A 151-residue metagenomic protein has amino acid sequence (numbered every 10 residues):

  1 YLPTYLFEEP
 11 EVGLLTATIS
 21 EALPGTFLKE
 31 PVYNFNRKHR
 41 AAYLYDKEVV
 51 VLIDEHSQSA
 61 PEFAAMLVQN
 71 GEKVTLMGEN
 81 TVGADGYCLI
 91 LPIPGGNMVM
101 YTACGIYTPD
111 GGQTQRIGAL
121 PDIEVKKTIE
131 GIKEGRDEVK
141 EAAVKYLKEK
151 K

Functional and structural regions predicted by a protein language model:
Y1-E48, L52, H56, G86-P92 (+2 more regions): Gly/Ser/Thr-rich loop/hinge elements
L2, A60-A64, K73, G135-A143: Stable alpha-helical elements in mature extracytoplasmic
T4-E11, Q69-K73, V144-K151: Sec-exported extracytoplasmic/periplasmic mature domains
A41, I53-A60, G131-V139: Extracytoplasmic/periplasmic, Sec-exported soluble proteins
V49, V68, G111, A143: Terminal peptide-recognition signature
Q58, G71-A84: Short, well-structured beta-strand/strand-turn elements
I90-D122: C-terminal structured "cap/appendage" subdomains that terminate the fold
D122-K151: Low-complexity, Gly/Ser/Thr/Pro-rich intrinsically disordered linker/tail segments
